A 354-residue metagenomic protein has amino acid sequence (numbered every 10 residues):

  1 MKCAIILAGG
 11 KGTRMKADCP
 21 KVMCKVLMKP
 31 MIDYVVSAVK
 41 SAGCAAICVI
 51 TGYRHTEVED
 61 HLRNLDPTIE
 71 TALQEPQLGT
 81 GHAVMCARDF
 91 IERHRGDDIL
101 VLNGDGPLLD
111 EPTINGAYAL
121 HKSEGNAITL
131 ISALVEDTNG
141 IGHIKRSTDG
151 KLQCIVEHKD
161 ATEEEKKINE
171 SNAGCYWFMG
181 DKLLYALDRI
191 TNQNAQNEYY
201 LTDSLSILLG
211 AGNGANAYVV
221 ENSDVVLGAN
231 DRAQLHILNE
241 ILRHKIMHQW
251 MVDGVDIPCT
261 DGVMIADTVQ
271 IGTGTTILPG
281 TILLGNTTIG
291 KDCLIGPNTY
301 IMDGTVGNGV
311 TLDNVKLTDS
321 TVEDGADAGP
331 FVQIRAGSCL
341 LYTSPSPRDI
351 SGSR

Functional and structural regions predicted by a protein language model:
M1-A17: N-terminal nucleotide-binding beta1-loop-alpha1 segment
C3, P30-L102, L109-P112, G116-A119: Conserved N-terminal catalytic core of the sugar/cofactor nucleotidyltransferase
T113-E136: Conserved donor-nucleotide/metal-binding helix-loop-beta segment in metal-dependent transferases, i.e., the alpha-helix
V135-A161: Rossmann-like NAD(P)H-binding beta-loop-alpha module
L152-R243, H248: Catalytic-core segments of class I nucleotidyltransferases/pyrophosphorylases that form NMP-activated intermediates
N239-I265: Long, charged amphipathic helices and adjacent flexible linkers at domain junctions
V255-I257, D261-V263, V269-I271, T275-I277 (+10 more regions): A structural motif detector for beta-strand N-caps
Y342-R354: Single conserved hydrophobic/aromatic residue that forms the stacking wall/gate of nucleotide- or nucleobase-binding
